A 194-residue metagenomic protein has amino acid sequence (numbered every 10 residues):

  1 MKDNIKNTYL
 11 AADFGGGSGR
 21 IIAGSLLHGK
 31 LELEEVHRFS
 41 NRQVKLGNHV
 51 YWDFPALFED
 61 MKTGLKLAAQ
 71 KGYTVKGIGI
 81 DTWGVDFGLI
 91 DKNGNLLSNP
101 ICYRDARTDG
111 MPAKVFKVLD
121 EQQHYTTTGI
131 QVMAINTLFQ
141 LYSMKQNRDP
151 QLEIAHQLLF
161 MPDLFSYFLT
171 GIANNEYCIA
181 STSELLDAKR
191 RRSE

Functional and structural regions predicted by a protein language model:
M1-N99, G110, K114, T126 (+1 more regions): N-terminal glycine/serine-rich phosphate-binding loop of ATP-dependent small-molecule kinases, especially carbohydrate
F14-G16, H124-E194: Gly/Ser/Thr-rich active-site cleft segment
D105: Carbohydrate-associated surface elements
T108-M111, V118, V132-A134: Gly/Ser-rich phosphate-binding catalytic loop and adjacent alpha/beta segment that cradle a phosphoryl group at enzyme
